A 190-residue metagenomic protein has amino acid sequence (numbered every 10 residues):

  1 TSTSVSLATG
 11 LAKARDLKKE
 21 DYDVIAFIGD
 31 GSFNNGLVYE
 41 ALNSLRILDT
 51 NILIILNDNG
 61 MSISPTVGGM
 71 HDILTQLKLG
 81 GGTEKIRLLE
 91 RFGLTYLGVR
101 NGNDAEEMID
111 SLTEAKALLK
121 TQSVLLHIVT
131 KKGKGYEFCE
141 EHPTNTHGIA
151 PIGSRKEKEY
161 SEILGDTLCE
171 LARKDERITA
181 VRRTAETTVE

Functional and structural regions predicted by a protein language model:
T1-A115: Thiamine diphosphate
T1-I25, L94-S111, A117-Q122, H127-E190: Thiamine diphosphate
